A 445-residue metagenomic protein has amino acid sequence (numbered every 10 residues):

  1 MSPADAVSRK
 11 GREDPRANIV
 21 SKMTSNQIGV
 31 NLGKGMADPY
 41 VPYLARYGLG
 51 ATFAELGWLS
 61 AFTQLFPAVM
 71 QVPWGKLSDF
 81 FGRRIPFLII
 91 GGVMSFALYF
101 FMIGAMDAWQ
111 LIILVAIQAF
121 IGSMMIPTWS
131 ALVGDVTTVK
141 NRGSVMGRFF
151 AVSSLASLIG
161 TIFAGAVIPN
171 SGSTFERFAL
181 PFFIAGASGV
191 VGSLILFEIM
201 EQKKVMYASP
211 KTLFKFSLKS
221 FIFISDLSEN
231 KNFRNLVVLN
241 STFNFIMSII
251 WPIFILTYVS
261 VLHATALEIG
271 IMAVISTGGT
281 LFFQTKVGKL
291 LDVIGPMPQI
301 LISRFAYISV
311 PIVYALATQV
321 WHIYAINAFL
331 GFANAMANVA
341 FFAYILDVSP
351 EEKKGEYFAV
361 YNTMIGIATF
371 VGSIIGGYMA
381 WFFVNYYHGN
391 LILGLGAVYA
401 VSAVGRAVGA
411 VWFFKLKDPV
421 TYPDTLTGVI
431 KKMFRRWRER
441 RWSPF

Functional and structural regions predicted by a protein language model:
S2-A17, E201-V238, Y422-F445: Juxtamembrane intracellular "pre-TM" segments in multi-pass secondary transporters
D5-A68, N232-A273: Helix-loop boundary and gating motifs at the non-cytosolic
Y43, Y47, L158-E176, V371-L393: Transmembrane alpha-helix termini and helix-breaking/packing motifs in multi-pass membrane transporters
M70-G82, I168, F282-G295, A380 (+1 more regions): Helix-to-loop junctions at the C-terminal end of transmembrane segments in multipass secondary transporters
P86-F101, P298-V313: Structural signature of the two symmetry-related core transmembrane helices
A116-S153, E351: Cytoplasmic helix-loop-helix junction between adjacent transmembrane helices in 12-TM secondary transporters
G147-G165, N362-S373: Glycine-rich segments within core transmembrane alpha-helices of 12-TM secondary carriers
A164, G186-Y207, G409-K417: C-terminal membrane-cytosol helix-exit motif in multi-pass small-molecule transporters
